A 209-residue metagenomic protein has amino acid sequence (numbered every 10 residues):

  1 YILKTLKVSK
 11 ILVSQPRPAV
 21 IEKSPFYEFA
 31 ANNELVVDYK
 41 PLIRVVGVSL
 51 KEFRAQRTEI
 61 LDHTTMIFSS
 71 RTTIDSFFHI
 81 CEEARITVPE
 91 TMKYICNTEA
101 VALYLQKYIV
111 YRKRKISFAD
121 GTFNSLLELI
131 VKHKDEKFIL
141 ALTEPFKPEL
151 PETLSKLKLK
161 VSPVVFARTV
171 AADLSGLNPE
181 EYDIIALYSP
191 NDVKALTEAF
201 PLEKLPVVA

Functional and structural regions predicted by a protein language model:
I2-A209: Conserved beta-alpha
